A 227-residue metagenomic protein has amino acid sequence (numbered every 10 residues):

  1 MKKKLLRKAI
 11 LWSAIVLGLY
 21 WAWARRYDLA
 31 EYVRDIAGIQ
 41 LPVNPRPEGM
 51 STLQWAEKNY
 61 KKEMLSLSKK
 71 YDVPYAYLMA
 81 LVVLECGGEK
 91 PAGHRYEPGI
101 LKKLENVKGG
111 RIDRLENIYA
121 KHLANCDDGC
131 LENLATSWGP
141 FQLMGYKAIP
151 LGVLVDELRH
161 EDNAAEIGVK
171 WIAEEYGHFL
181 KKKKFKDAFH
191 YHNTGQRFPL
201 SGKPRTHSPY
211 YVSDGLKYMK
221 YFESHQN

Functional and structural regions predicted by a protein language model:
M1-V16: N-terminal Sec-pathway targeting helices
L5, R25-D28: Extracellular glycan-interacting surfaces
K8, L17-L19, S51, I167: Acidic, low-complexity intrinsically disordered regions
I15-R26: Hydrophobic alpha-helical membrane-insertion segments, chiefly the h-region of N-terminal signal peptides
Y27-N227: Catalytic glycan-binding domains that act on GlcNAc-containing polysaccharides
